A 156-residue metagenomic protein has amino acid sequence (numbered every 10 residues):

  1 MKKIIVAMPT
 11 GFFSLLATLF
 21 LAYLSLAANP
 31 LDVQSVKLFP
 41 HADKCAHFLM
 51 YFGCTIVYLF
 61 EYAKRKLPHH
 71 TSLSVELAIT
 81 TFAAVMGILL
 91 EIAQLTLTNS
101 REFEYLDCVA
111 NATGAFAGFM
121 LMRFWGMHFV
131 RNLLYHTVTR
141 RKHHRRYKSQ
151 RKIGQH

Functional and structural regions predicted by a protein language model:
M1-R101, Y105-L106, A112-H156: Bulky hydrophobic segments
